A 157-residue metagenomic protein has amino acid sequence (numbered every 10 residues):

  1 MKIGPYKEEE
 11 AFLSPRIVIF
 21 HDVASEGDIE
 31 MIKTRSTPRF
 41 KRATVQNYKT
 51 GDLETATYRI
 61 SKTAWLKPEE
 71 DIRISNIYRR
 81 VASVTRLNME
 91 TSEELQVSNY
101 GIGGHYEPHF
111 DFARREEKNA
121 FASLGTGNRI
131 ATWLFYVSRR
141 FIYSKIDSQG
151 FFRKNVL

Functional and structural regions predicted by a protein language model:
M1-L157: Fe(II)/2-oxoglutarate oxygenase catalytic core
